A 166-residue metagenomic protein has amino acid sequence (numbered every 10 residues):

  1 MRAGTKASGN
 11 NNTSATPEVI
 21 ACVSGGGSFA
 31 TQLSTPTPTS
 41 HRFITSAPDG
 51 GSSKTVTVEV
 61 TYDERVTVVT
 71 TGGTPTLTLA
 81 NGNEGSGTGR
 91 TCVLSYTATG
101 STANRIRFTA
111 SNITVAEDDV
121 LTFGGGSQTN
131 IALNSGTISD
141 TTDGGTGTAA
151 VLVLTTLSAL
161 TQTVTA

Functional and structural regions predicted by a protein language model:
M1-A166: Non-catalytic beta-sheet/beta-sandwich ligand-binding modules that flank or precede catalytic cores
